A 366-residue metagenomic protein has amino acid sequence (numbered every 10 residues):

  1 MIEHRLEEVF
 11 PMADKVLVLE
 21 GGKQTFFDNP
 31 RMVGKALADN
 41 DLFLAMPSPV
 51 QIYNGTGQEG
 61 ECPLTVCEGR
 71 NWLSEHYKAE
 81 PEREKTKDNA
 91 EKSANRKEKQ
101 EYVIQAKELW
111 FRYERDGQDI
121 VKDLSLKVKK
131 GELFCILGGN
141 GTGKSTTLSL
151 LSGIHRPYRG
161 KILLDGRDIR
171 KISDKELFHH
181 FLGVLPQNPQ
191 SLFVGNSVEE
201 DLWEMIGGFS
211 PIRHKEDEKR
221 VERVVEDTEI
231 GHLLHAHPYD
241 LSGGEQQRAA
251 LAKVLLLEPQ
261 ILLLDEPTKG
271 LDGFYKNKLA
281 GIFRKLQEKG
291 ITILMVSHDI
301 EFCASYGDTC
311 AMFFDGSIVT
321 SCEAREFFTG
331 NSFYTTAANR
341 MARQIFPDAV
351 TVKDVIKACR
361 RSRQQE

Functional and structural regions predicted by a protein language model:
E3-H4, S297-H298: H-loop/switch region of ABC-family ATPase nucleotide-binding domains
L19, K23-Y53, S317-M341: Conserved beta-strand-loop-alpha-helix hinge in the C-terminal portion of ABC ATPase nucleotide-binding domains
A38-Q100, Y334-E366: ABC ATPase nucleotide-binding domains
S152: Helix-to-loop junction immediately C-terminal to a conserved catalytic motif
K161-L177: ABC ATPase NBD Q-loop/coupling interface
W203, K215-L233: Conserved ABC ATPase "signature" region
H237-L241, E245: Conserved ABC ATPase signature
